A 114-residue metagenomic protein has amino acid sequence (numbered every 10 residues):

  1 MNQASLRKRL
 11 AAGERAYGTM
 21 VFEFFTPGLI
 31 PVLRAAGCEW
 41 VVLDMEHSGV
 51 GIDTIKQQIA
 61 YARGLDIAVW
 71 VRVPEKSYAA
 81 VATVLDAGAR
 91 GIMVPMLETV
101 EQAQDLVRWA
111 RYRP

Functional and structural regions predicted by a protein language model:
M1-P114: Expand to "…catalyze enediolate/carbanion chemistry for C-C bond making/breaking, isomerization, decarboxylation
